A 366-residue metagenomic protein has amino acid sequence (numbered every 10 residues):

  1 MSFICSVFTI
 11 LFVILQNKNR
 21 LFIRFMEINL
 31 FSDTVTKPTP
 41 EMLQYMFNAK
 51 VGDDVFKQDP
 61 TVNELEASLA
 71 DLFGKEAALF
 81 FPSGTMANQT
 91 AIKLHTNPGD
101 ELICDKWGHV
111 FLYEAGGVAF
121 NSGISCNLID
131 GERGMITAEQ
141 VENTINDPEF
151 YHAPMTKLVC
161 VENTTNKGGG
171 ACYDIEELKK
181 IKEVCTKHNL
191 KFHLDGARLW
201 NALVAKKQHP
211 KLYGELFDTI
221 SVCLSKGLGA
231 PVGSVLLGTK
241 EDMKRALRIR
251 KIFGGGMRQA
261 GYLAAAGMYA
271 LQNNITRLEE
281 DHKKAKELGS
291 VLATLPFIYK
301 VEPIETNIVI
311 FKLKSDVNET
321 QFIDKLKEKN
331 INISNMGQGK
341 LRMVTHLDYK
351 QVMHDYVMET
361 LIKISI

Functional and structural regions predicted by a protein language model:
L11-F25: Short, Lys/Arg-enriched N-terminal segments with co-localized hydrophobic residues within the first ~10-30 amino acids
M26-A49, D53-K314, T320-K329, S334-Y349 (+2 more regions): Conserved PLP-enzyme active-site core in the AAT-like
